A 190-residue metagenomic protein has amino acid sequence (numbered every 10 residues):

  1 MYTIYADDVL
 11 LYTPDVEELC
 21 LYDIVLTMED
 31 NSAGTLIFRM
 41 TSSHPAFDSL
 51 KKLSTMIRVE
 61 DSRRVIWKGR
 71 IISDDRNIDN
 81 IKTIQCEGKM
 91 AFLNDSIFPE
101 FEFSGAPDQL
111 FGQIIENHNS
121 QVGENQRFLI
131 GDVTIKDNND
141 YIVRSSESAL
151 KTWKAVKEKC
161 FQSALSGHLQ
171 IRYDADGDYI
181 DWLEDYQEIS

Functional and structural regions predicted by a protein language model:
M1, S49-T55, A164-S166, D176: A short, compositionally biased
M1-K51, E87-L93, P99, Q109: Juxtamembrane "anchor/assembly" segments of surface/extracellular structural proteins
Y2-I4, L36-F38, I57-V59, I71 (+2 more regions): Hydrophobic beta-strand residues in large extracellular and virion-surface proteins
A6, T13, D61, N77 (+1 more regions): Acidic surface patches and DE-rich sequence motifs
L11-E17, W67-I72, S190: Short amphipathic beta-strand/extended segments with alternating polar/hydrophobic composition
L19-M28, I71-R76, L169-I171: Short amphipathic beta-strand and strand-loop transition segments with alternating hydrophobic
R58-E87, Q170: Short beta-strand and beta-hairpin "edge-sheet" elements
I81, E87-S190: Charged- and aromatic-enriched interaction segments used to assemble and dock large macromolecular complexes
